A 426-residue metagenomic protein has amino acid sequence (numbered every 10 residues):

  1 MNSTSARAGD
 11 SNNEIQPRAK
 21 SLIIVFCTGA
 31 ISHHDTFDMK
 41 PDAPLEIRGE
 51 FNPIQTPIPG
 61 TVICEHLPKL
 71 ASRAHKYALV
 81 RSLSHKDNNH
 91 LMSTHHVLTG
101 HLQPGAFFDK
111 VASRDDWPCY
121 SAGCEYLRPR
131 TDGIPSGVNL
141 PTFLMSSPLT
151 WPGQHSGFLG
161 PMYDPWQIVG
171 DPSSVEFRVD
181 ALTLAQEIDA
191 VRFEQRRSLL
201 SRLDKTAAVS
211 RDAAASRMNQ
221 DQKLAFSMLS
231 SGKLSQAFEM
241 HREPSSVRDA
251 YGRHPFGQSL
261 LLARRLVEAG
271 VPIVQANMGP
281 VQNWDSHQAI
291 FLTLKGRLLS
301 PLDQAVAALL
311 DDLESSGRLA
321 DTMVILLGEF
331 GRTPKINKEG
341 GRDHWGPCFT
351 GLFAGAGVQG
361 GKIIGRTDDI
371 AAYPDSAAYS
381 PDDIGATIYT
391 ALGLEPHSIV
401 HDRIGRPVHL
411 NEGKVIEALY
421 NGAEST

Functional and structural regions predicted by a protein language model:
M1-T426: Ligand-binding pockets and gating/stacking loops
